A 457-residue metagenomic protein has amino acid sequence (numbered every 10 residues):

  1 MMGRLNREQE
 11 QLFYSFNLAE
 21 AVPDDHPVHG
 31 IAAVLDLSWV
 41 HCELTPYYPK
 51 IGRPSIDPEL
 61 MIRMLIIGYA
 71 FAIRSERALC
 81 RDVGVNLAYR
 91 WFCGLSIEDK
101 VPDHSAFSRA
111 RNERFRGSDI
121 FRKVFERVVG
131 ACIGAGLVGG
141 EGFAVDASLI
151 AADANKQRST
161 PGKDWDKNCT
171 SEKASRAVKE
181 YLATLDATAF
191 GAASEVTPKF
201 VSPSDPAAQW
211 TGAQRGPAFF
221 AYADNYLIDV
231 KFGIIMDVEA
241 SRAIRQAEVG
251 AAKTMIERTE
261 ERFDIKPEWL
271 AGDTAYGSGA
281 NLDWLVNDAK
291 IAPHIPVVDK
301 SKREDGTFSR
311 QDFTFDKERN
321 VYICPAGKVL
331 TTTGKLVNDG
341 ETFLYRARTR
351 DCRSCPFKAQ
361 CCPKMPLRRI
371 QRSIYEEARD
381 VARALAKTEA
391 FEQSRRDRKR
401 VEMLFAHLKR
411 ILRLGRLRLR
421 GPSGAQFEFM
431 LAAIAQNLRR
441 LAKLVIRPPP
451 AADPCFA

Functional and structural regions predicted by a protein language model:
M1-H29: Hydrophobic alpha-helical membrane-insertion signals
R4-L5, A72-V85, L95-A457: Anion-binding and metal-coordination hotspots
A21, V34, D82: Acidic/polar N-terminal loop/beta-strand segments that form early-domain functional surfaces
D24-I66, F71: Basic, short loop/linker segments at the boundary and entry of helix-turn-helix/winged-helix-like folds
L35-E43, L87, L438, A442: Short amphipathic alpha-helical segments enriched in hydrophobics
I67-A70, V85, Y89: Amphipathic alpha-helical interaction surfaces
R90-G94: Short arginine-rich
